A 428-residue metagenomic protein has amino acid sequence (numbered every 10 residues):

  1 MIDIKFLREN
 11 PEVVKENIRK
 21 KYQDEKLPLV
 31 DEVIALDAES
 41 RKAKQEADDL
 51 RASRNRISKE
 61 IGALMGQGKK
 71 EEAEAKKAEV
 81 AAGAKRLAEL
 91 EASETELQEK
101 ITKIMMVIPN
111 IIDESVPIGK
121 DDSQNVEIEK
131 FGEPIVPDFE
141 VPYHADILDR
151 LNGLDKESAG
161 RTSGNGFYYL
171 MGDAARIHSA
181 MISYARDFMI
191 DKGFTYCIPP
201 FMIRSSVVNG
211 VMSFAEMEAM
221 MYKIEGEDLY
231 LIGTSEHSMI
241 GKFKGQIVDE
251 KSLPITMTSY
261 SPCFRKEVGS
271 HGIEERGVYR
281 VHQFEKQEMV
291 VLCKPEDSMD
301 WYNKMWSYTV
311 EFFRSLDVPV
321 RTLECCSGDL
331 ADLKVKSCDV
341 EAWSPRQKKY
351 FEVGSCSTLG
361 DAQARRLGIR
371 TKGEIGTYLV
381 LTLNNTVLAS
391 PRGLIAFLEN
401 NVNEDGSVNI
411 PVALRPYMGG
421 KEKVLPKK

Functional and structural regions predicted by a protein language model:
M1-P134, D149, G153: N-terminal alpha-helical targeting/anchoring segments
L27, K130-K428: TRNA-recognition modules of translation machinery and tRNA-sensing kinases, especially anticodon-binding
